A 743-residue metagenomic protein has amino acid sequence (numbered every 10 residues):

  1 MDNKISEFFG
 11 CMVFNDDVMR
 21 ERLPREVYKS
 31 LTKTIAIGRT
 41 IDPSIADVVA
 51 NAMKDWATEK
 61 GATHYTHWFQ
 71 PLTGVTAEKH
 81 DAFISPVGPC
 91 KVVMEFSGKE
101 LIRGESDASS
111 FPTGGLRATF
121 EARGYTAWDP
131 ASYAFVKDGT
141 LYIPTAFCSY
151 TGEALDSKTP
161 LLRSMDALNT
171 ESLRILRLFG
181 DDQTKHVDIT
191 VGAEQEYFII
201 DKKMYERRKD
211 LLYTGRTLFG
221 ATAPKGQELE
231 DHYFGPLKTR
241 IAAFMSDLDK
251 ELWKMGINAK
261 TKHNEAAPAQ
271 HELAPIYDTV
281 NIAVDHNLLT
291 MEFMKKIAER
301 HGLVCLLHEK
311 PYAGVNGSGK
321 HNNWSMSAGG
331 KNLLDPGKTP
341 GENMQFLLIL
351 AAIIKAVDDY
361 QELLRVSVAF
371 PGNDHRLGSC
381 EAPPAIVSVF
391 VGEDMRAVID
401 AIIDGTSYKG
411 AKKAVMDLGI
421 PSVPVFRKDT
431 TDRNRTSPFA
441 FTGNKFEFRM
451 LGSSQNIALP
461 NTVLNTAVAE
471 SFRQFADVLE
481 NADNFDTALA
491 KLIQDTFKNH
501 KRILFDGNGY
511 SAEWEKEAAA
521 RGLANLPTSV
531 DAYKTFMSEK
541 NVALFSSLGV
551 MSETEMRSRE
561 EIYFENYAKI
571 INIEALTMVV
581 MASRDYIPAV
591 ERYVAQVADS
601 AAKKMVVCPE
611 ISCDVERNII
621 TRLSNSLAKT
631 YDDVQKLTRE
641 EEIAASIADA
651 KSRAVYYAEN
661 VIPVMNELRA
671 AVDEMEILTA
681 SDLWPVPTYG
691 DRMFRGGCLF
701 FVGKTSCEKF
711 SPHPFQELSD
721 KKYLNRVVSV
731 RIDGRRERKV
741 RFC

Functional and structural regions predicted by a protein language model:
F8-E121: Active-site core of metal-dependent hydrolases
I45-V49, F69-P71, K99-E100, F147 (+4 more regions): Active-site-proximal loop/turn and secondary-structure-junction residues that shape catalytic pockets, frequently
E121-L307, N316-G319, M326-Y563: Glycine-rich, acidic/polar active-site loops that bind/position phosphate-bearing ligands
N499-G697: C-terminal amphipathic alpha-helical interaction region
L699-F701, S711-Q716, L724: Short hydrophobic targeting helices and cationic amphipathic motifs that mediate membrane/organellar targeting
E737-F742: Short, intrinsically disordered C-terminal tails of secreted or membrane-associated proteins
